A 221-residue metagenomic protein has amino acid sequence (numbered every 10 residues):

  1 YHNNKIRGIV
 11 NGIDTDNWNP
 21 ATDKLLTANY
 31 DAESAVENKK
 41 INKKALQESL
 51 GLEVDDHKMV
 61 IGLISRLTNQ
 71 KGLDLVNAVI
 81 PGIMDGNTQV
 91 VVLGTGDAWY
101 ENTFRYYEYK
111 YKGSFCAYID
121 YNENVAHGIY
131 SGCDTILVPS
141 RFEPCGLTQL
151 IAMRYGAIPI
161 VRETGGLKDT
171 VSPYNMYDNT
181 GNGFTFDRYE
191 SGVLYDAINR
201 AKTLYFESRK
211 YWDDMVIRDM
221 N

Functional and structural regions predicted by a protein language model:
Y1-N221: Catalytic cores of carbohydrate-active enzymes across secretory and cytosolic contexts
